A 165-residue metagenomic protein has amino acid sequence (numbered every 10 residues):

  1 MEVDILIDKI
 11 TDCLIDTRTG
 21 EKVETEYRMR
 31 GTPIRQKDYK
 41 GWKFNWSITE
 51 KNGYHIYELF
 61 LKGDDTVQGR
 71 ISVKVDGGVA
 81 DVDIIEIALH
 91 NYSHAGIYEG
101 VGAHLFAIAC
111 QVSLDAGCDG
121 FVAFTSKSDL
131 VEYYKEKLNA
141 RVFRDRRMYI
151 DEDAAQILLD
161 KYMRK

Functional and structural regions predicted by a protein language model:
M1-G96, H104, Q111-F121, D129-K165: Non-catalytic substrate-recognition and accessory regions of acyl/acetyltransferase enzymes
